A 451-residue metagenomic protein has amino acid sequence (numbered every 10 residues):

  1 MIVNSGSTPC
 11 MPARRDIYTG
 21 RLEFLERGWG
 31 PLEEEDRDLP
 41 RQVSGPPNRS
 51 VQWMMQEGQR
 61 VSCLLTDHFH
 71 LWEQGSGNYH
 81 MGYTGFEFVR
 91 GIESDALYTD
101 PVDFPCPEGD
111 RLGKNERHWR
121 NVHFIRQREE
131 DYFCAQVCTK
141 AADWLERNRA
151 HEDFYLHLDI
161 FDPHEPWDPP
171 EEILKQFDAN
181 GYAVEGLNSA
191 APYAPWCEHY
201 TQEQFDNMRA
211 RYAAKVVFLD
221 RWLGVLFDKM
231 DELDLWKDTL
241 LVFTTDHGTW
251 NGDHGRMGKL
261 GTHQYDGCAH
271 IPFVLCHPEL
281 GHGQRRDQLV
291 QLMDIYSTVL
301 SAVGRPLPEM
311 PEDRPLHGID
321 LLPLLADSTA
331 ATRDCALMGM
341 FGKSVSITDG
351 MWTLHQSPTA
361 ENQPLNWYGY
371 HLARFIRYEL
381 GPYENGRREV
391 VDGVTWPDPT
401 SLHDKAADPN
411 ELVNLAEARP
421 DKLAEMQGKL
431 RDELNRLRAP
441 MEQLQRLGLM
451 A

Functional and structural regions predicted by a protein language model:
M1-R15, T19-R27, L32, V61 (+3 more regions): Short, structured active-site-proximal loop/turn typified by the sulfatase FGly-forming signature C/S-X-P-X-R
S7-P9, P31-P47, E130, D206-F218 (+3 more regions): A short beta-strand-to-alpha-helix junction
R15-Q127: Catalytic-site neighborhoods of secreted/periplasmic enzymes that process anionic sulfate/phosphate groups
I17, E130, C134, C138 (+4 more regions): Polar, surface-exposed loop/tail segments that function as active-site lids or cofactor/substrate-recognition elements
E73-F88, E93, H118-W119, R126-E185 (+1 more regions): Active-site regions of oxyanion-processing enzymes, predominantly non-cytosolic
Y132-R149, V184, A190-T239, A302 (+1 more regions): A long, amphipathic alpha-helix that forms part of the scaffold/cap immediately adjacent to metal-dependent active
P166-N180, K229-Q284, Q288-Q291: Histidine-centered active-site microenvironments of extracellular/periplasmic hydrolases and transferases
Y265-G267, G339-A416, A451: C-terminal, low-complexity/hydrophilic appendages and adjacent surface loops of extracellular/periplasmic anionic
